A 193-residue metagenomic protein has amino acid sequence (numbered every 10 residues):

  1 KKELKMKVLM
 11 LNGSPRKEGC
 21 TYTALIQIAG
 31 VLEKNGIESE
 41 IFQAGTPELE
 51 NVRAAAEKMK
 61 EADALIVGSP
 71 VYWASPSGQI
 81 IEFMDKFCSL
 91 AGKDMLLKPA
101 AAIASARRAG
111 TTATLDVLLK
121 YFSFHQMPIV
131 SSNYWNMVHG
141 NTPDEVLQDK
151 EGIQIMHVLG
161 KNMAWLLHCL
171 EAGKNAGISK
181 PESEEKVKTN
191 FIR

Functional and structural regions predicted by a protein language model:
K1-G92, L147-R193: N-terminal beta1-alpha1-beta2 submodule of the flavodoxin-like/Rossmannoid cofactor-binding fold
M10-L11, A100, T142-E145: A short, mixed-charge helix-start or loop-turn motif at secondary-structure junctions
F42-P47, S132-T142: Short connector loops at secondary-structure junctions
P47-E48, A104, F122-F124, N141-P143 (+1 more regions): Short alpha-helical linear motifs
G68-V71, A102, A106, D144: Conserved short-loop catalytic and cofactor-binding motifs
L96-H139, Q148-H157: Short, glycine-/small-residue-rich phosphate/pyrophosphate-handling segment
